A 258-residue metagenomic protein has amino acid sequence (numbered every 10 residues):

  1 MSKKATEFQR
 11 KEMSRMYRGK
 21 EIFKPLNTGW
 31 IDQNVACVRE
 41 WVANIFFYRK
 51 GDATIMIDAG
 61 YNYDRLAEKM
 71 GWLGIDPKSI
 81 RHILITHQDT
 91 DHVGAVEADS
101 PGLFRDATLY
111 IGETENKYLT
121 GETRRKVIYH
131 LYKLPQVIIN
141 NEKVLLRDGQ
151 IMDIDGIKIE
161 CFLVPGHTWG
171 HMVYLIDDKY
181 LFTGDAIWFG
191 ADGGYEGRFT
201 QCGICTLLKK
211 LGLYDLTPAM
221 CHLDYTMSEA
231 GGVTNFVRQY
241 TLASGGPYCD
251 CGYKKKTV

Functional and structural regions predicted by a protein language model:
M1-K20, G190-D192: Accessory terminal helices/loops
I22-L73, V173-G184, W188-F189: Conserved beta-strand hairpin/beta-sheet module of binuclear metal-dependent hydrolase folds, prominently
V42, H167-G170, S244-Y248: Short acidic/glycine-enriched loop/turn segments that link adjacent beta-strands
F47-R49, G149-I176, L181: Core dinuclear metal-dependent hydrolase active-site scaffold
A53-I55, S79-H82, I157, K179-Y180 (+1 more regions): Structural motif
Y63, G71-I151: Active-site HxH/HxHxD metal-binding segment of metal-dependent hydrolases
G193-A243: Short, hydrophobic/π-rich interface segment
Y248-K255: C-terminal edge-of-domain segments
